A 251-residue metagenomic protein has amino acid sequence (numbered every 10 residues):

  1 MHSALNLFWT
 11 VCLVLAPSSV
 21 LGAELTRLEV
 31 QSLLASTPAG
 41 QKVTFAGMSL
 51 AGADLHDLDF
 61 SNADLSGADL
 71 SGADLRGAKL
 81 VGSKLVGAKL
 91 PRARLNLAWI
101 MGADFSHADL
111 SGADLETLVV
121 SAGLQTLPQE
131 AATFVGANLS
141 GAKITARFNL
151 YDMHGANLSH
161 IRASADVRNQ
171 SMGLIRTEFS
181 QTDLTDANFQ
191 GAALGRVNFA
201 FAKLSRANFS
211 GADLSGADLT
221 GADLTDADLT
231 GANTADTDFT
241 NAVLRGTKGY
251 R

Functional and structural regions predicted by a protein language model:
M1-W9: Bacterial N-terminal signal peptides that target proteins for export
W9-T10, K143: A general structural-boundary detector
P17-S18: N-terminal signal peptide c-region/cleavage motif recognized by signal peptidases
L21-R251: Tandem repeat scaffolds
